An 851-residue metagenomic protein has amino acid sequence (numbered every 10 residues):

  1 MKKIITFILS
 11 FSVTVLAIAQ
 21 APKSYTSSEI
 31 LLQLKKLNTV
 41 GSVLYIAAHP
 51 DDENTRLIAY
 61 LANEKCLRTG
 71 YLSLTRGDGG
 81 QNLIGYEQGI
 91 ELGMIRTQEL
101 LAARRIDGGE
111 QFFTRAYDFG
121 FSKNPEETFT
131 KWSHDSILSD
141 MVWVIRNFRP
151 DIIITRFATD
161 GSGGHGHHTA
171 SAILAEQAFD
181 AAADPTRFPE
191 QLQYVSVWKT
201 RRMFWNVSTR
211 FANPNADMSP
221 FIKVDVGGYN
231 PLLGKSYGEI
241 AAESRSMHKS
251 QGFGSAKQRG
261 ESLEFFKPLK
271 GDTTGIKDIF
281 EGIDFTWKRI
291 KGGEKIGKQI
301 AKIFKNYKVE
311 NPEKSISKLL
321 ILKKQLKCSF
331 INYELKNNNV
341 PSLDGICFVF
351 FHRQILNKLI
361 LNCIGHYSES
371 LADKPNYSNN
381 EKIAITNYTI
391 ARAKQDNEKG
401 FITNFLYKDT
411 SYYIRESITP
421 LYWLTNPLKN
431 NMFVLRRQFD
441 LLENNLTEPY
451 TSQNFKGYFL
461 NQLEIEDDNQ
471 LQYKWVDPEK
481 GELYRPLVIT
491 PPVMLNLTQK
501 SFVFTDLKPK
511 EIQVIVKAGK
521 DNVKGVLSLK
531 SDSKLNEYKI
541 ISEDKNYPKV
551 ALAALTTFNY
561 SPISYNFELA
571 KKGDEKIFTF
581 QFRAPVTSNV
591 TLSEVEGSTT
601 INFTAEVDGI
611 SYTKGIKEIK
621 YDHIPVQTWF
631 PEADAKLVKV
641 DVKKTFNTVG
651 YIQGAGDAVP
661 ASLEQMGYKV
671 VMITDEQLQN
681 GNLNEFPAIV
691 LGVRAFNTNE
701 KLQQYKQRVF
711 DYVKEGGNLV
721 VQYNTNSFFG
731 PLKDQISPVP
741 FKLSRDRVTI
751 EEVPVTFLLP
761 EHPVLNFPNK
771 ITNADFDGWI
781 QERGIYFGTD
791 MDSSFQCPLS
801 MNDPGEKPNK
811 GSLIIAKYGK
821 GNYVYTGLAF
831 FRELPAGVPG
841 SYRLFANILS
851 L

Functional and structural regions predicted by a protein language model:
Q20-F188, T209-R210: Active-site beta-strand->loop->alpha-helix modules in alpha/beta enzyme cores, enriched in Gly/His/Asp(Glu)
A21, E29, A181-N362: The feature marks non-catalytic terminal segments
P341-N379, K474-P509: Low-complexity, acidic Ser/Thr/Pro/Gly-rich terminal tails and inter-domain linkers that flank the onset of structured
R415-N454, F567-L569, K576-V595: Short, hydrophobic beta-strand segments
E464-T498, I610-D641: Short beta-strand elements
I610-G692, T725, R832: Aromatic-Pro/Gly-enriched surface loop or interdomain linker that acts as a lid/target-recognition segment
R694-F776: A glycine-rich, often tryptophan-bearing local segment used as a flexible ligand/cofactor-contacting loop or short
L743-V838: Catalytic beta-strand/loop cores that center a nucleophilic Ser/Cys/Thr and support acyl-enzyme chemistry
